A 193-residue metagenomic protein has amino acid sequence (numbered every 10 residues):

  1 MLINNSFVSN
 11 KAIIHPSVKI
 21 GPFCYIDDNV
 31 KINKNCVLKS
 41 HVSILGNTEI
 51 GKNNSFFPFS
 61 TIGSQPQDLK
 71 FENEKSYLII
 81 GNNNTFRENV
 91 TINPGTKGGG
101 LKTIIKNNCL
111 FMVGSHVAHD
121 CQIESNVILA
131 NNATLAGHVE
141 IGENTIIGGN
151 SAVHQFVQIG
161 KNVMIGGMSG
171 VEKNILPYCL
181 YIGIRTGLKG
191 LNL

Functional and structural regions predicted by a protein language model:
L2-I182, G187: Structural signal for interior beta-strand "rungs" in well-ordered beta-sheet cores of soluble enzyme domains
L188-L193: Short, intrinsically disordered, charge-balanced linker/junction segments flanking boundaries in proteins
